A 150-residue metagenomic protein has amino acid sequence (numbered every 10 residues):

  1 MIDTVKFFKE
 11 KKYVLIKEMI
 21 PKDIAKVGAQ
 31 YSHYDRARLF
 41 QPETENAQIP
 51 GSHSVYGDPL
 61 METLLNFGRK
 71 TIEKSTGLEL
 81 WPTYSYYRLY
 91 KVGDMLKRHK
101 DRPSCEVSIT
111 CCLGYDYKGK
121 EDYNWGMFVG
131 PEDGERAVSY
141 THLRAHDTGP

Functional and structural regions predicted by a protein language model:
M1-T76: Non-heme Fe(II)/2-oxoglutarate
K11, R98, A145: Single, functionally critical "micro-switch" positions that shape active/binding sites and transmembrane helices
V14, D101-P103, T148: Alpha-helical hydrophobic packing sites
P21, D116, G134: Short, solvent-exposed loop/turn segments at secondary-structure junctions
I24, R36, E79-L80, Y117 (+1 more regions): Secondary-structure boundary/capping signal
Q48, S54, L65-P131: Conserved double-stranded beta-helix
A137-S139: Acidic, proline/serine/threonine- and glycine-rich low-complexity intrinsically disordered segments
T141-T148: Conserved small/polar residues in nucleotide/adenosyl-binding loops
